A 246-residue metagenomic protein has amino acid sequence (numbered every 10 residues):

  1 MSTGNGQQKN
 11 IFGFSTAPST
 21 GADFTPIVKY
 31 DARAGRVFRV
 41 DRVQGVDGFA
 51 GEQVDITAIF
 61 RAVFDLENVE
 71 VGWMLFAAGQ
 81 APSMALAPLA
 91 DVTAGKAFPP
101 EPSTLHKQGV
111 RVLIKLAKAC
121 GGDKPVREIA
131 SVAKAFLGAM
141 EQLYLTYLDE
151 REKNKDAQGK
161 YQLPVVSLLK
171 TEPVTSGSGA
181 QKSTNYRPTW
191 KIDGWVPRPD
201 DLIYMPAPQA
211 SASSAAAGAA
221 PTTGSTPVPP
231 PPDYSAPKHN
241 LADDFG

Functional and structural regions predicted by a protein language model:
M1-G122, G179-I203: OB-fold ssDNA-binding interfaces and closely related basic DNA-contact patches used across DNA replication/repair
T3-N5, I11-F14, A217-G246: Extended acidic low-complexity intrinsically disordered regions
F24, Q80, L86, A97-F98 (+4 more regions): Selective for proline/serine-rich intrinsically disordered segments in cytosolic/nuclear regulatory regions
V54, A58, M74, A81-S83 (+3 more regions): Generic signature of intrinsically disordered, low-complexity, basic-rich segments and short cationic peptides
A90, V166, P199-D201, P208-A210 (+3 more regions): Intrinsically disordered, low-complexity segments enriched in proline/serine/threonine
P100-A219: Conserved binding-pocket/active-site segment within a compact domain
